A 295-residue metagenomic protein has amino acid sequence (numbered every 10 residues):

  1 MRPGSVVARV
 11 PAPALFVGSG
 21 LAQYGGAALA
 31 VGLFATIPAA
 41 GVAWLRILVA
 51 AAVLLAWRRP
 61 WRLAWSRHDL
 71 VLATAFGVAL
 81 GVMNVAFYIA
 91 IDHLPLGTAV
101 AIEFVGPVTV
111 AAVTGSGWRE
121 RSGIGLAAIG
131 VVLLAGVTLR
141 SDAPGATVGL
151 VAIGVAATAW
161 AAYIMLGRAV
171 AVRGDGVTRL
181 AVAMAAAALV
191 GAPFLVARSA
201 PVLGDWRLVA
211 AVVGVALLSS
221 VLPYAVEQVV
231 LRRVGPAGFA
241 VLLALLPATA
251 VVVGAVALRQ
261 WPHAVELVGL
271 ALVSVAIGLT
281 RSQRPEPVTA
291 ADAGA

Functional and structural regions predicted by a protein language model:
M1-W44, V78, V82-A86, I129 (+3 more regions): Glycine-/small-residue-enriched transmembrane alpha-helix faces in small-molecule transporters and effluxers
A8-A12, T36-W44, W65-L70, V137-A159 (+2 more regions): Juxtamembrane helix-entry segments on the extracytoplasmic side of multipass membrane proteins
G18-G25, L29, W57, T74-I89 (+5 more regions): Hydrophobic alpha-helical transmembrane segments of multi-pass membrane transport proteins, especially secondary
L33, V42, R46, A90 (+8 more regions): Hydrophobic/aromatic residues within transmembrane alpha-helices of multi-pass small-molecule transporters
T36-V82, T109-V110, A159-L166, L180-R198 (+2 more regions): Transmembrane alpha-helices of multi-pass small-molecule transport proteins
L48-V53, I102-V113, A186-V190, G238 (+2 more regions): Alpha-helical transmembrane segments of compact multi-pass small-molecule transporters, enriched in specific families
L54, V105, R119-T138, A244 (+2 more regions): Hydrophobic transmembrane alpha-helices of multi-pass small-molecule transport proteins
L54, V110-A111, A127, L133-L134 (+4 more regions): Transmembrane alpha-helical segments that form core, pore/gating elements of small-molecule transporters/exporters
